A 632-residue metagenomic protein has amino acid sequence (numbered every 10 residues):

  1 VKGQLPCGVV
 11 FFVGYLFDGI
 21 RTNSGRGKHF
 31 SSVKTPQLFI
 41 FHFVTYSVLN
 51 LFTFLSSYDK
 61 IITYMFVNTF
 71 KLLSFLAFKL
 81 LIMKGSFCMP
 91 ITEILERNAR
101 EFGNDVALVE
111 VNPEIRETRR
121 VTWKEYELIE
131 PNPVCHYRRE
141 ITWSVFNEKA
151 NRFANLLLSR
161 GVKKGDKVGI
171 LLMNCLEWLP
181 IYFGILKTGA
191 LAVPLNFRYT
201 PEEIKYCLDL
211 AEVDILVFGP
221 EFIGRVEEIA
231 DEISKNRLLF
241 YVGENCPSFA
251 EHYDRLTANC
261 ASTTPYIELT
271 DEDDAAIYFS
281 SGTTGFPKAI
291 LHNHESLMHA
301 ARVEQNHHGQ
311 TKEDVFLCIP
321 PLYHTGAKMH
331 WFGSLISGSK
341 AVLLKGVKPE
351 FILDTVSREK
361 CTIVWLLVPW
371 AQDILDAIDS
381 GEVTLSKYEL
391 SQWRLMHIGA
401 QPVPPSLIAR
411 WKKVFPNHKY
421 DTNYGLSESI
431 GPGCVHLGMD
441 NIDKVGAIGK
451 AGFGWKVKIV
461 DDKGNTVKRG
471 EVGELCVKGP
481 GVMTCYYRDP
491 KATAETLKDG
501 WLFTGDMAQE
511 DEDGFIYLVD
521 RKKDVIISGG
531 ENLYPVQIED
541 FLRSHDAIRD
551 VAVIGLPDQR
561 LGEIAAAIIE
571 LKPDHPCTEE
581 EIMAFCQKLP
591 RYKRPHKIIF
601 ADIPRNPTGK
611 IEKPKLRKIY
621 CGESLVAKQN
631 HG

Functional and structural regions predicted by a protein language model:
K60-I61, F70-K71, E93-L95, S159-R160 (+2 more regions): Structural core segment of the AMP-binding/adenylate-forming
S74, V111-R139, E221-D271, I378-E382 (+1 more regions): ANL superfamily adenylate-forming
M83-F87, E96, N104-C175, L179-F183 (+3 more regions): Conserved AMP-binding/adenylate-forming core of the ANL superfamily
G103-V106, A258-F279, F286, G309-V315: Conserved pre-ATP/AMP-binding loop-to-beta segment of ANL
E140-S144, A275-H299: Conserved AMP-binding A3 loop
Y199, L216-F218, V356, V364 (+8 more regions): AMP-binding/adenylate-forming catalytic core of the ANL superfamily
M298-V315, Y323-I363, A377-I378, V383: Conserved AMP-binding/adenylation subdomain of ANL enzymes
I336, C361-L366, L375-D443, K456: Gly/Ser/Thr-rich phosphate-binding loop
